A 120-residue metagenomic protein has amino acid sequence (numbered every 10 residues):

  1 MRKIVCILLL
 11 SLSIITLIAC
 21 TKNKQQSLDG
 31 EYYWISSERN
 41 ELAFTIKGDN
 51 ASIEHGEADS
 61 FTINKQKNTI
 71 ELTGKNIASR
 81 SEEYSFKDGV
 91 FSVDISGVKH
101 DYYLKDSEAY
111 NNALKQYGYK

Functional and structural regions predicted by a protein language model:
M1-C20: Sec-dependent bacterial lipoprotein signal peptides
I4, N23-Q25, D88: N-terminal cationic leader/targeting segments used for protein routing and processing
A19-Y33, T45-K47: N-terminal helix-cap/turn-to-beta initiation motif at the start of protein domains
I35-S79: N-terminal glycine/threonine-rich, aromatic-flanked beta-hairpin/loop signature
N50-H55, S92-I95, N111-A113: Short, well-ordered strand-loop elements centered on a beta-strand within folded domains, enriched for acidic residues
S60-K67, S96-K120: Edge beta-strand at a domain terminus
N76-E108: Structured, soluble extracytoplasmic/luminal domains of envelope-associated proteins
